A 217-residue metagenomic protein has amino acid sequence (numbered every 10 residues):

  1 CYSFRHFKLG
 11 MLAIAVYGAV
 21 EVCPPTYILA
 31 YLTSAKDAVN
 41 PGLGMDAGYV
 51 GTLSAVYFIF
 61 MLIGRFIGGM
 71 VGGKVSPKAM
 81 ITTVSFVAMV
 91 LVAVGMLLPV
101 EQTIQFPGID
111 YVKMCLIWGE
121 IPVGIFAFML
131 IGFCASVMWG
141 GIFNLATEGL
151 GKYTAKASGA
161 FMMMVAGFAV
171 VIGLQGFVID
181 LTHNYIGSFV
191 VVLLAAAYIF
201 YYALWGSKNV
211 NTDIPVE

Functional and structural regions predicted by a protein language model:
S3-F58: Extracytoplasmic gate region of multi-pass secondary transporters
A19, C23, F133-G141, F168-V170: Hydrophobic transmembrane alpha-helices of Major Facilitator Superfamily
F58-I59, I63, V165-G167: Short hydrophobic/small-residue motifs within alpha-helical transmembrane segments of multi-pass transporter-like
I63-P77, I179-D180: Helix-to-loop junctions at the C-terminal end of transmembrane segments in multipass secondary transporters
V75-I142: C-terminal transmembrane helical hairpin of 12-TM major facilitator-type secondary transporters
A135-G151, G159: Intracellular juxtamembrane helix-capping segments at the cytosolic ends of symmetry-related transmembrane helices
L174-A196: A membrane-interface helix-boundary motif in multi-pass transporters
V190-E217: Multi-pass alpha-helical transporter architecture, strongest for 12-TM Major Facilitator/SLC carriers used
